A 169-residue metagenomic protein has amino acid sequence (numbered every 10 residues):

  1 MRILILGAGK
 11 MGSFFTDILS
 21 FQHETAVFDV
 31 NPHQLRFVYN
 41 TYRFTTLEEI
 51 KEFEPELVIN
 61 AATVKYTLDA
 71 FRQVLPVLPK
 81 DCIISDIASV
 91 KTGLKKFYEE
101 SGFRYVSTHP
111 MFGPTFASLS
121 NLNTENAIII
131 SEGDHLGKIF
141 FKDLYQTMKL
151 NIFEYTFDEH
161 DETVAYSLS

Functional and structural regions predicted by a protein language model:
M1-F44, E49: NAD(P)+-binding Rossmann beta1-loop-alpha1 motif at the extreme N-terminus of oxidoreductases
R2, E24, R104, N126 (+1 more regions): Residues at the starts of beta-strands that form the adenosine-phosphate
P32-F37, G93-L94, L136-G137: Short, charged/polar "capping" segments at the starts of alpha-helices and the immediately preceding loops
E48-L75: Rossmann-like NAD(P)-binding element
A62-V64, S89, H109-P110, S131-E132: Short glycine-/small-residue-rich Rossmann-like dinucleotide-binding loops
A70-S118: Rossmann-like NAD(P)(H) cofactor-binding subdomain of soluble oxidoreductases
N123-S169: Internal alpha-helical scaffold of NAD(P)-dependent oxidoreductase catalytic cores
